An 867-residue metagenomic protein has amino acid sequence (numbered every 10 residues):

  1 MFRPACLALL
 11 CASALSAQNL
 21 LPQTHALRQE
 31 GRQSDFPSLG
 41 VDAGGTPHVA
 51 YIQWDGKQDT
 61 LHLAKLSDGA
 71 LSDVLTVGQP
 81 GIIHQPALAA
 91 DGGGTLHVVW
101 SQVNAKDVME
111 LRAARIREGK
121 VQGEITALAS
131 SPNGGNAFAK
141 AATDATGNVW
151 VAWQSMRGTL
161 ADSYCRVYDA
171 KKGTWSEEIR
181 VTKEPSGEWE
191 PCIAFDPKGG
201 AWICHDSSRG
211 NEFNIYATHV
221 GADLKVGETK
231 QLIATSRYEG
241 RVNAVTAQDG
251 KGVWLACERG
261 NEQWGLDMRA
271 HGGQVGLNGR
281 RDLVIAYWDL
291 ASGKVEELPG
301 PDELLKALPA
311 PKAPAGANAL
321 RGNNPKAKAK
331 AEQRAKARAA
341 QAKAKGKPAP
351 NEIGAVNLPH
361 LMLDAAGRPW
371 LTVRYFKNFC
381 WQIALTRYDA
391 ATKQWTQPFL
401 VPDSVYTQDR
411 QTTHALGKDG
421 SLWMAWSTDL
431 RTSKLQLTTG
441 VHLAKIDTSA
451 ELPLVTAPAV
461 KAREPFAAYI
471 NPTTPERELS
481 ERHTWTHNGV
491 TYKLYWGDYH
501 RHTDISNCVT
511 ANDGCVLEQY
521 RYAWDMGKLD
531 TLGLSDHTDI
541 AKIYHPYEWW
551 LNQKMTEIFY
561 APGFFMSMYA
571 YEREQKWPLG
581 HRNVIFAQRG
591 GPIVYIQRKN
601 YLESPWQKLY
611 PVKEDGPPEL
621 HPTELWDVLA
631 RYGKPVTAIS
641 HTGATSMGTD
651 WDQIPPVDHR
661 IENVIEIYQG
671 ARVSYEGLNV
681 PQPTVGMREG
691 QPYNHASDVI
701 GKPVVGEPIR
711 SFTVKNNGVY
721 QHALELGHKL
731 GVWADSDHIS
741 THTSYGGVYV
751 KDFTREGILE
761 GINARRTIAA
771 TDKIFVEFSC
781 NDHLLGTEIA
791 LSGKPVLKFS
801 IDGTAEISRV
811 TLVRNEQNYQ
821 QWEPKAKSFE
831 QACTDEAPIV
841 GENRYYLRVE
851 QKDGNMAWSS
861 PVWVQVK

Functional and structural regions predicted by a protein language model:
M1-C6: Bacterial N-terminal signal peptides that target proteins for export
A8-A17: Hydrophobic h-region of N-terminal signal peptides that target proteins for export in Gram-negative bacteria
A17-Q18, K867: Basic/polar N-terminal segments that are highly enriched at the extreme N-terminus, encompassing both cleavable
Q18-T473: Extracellular, repeat-based ectodomains that mediate carbohydrate processing or recognition
P398-P402, S421-S427, S433, L437-K867: Extended, charged catalytic domains and RNA/DNA-binding interfaces, predominantly in divalent-metal-using enzymes
